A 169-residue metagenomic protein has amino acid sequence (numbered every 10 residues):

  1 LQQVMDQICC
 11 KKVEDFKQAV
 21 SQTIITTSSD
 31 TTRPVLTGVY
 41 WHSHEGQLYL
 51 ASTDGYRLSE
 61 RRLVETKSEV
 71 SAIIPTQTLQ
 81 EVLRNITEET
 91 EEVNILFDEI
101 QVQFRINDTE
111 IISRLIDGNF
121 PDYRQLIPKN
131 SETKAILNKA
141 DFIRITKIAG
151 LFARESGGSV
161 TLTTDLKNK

Functional and structural regions predicted by a protein language model:
L1-K169: Structural preference for solvent-exposed beta-strand-turn elements and adjacent flexible terminal/loop segments within
